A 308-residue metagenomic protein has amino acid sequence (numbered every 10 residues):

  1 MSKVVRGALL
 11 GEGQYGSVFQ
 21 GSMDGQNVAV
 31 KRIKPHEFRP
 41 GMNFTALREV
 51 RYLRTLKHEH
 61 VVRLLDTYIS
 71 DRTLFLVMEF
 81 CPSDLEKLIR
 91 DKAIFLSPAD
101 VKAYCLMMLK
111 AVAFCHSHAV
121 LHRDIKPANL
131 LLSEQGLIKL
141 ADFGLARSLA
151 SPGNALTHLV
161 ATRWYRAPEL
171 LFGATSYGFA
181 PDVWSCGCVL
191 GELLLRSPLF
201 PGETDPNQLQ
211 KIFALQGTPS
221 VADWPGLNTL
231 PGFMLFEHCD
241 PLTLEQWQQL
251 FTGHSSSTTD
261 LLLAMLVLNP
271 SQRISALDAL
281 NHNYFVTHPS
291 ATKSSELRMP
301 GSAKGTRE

Functional and structural regions predicted by a protein language model:
G7-Q14, V18: Protein kinase glycine-rich loop
N27, R32-K57: Conserved N-lobe beta3->alphaC-helix segment of eukaryotic protein kinase catalytic domains
T67: Activation-segment/catalytic-loop signature of the eukaryotic protein kinase fold
R72-D84: Conserved short submotifs of the Hanks-type protein kinase catalytic core that shape the nucleotide-binding pocket
Y104-C105: Activation segment signature within eukaryotic-like protein kinase domains
T218-L263: C-terminal lobe substrate-recognition/regulatory segment of protein kinase catalytic domains
S290-E308: C-terminal intrinsically disordered, low-complexity extensions immediately downstream of enzyme catalytic cores
